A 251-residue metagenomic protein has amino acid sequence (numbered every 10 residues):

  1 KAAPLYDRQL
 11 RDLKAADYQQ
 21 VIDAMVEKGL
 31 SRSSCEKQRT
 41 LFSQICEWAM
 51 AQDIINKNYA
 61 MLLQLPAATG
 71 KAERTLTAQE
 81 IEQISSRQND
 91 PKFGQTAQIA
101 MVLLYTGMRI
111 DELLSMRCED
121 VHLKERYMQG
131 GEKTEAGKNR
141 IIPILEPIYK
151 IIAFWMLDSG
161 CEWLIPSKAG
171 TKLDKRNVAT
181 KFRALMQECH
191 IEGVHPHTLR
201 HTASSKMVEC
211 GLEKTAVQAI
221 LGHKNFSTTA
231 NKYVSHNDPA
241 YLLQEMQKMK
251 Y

Functional and structural regions predicted by a protein language model:
K1-G29, I45-E47: Basic/aromatic-enriched alpha-helical hairpins
K14, S34-L41, T77, Q95-T96 (+6 more regions): Hydrophobic (often cysteine-bearing) scaffold residues that line and stabilize catalytic clefts of nucleotide/cofactor
C35-E36, A51, I55-I110, L114 (+2 more regions): Basic, Lys/Arg- and aromatic-enriched nucleic-acid-binding interface segment
A51, Q98-M101, Y105-E112, K181-A184 (+2 more regions): C-terminal catalytic core of tyrosine-transesterase DNA break-rejoin enzymes
R74, E80, T106, S115-F154: Conserved tyrosine-mediated DNA breakage-rejoining catalytic core shared by Y-recombinases
R87, R140-P143, K150, F154 (+3 more regions): DNA/chromatin major-groove-contacting recognition/catalytic segments
D120-E125, G193, L212-K232: Short, polar N-cap/turn motifs at the start of nucleic acid-interacting alpha helices
L145-I191: Active-site/catalytic core of tyrosine-dependent DNA strand-transfer enzymes
